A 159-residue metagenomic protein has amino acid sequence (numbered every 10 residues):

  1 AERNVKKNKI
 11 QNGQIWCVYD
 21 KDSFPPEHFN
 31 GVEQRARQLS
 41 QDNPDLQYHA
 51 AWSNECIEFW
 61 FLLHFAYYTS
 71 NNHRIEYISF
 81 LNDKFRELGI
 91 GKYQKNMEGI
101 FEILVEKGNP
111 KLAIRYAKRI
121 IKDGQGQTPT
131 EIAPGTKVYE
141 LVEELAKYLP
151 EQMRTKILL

Functional and structural regions predicted by a protein language model:
E2-Q14, K21-L159: C-terminal accessory helical subdomains adjacent to catalytic cores in phosphodiester- and nucleotide-handling enzymes
